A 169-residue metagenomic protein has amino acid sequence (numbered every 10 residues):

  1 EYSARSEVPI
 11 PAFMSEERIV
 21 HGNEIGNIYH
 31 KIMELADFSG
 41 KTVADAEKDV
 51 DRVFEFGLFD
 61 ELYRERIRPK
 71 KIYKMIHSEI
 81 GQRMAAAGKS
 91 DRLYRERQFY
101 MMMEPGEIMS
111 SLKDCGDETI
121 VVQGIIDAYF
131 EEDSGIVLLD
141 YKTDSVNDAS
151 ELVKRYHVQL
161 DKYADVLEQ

Functional and structural regions predicted by a protein language model:
E1-Q169: Structural signature of nuclease core domains in nucleic-acid processing machines
